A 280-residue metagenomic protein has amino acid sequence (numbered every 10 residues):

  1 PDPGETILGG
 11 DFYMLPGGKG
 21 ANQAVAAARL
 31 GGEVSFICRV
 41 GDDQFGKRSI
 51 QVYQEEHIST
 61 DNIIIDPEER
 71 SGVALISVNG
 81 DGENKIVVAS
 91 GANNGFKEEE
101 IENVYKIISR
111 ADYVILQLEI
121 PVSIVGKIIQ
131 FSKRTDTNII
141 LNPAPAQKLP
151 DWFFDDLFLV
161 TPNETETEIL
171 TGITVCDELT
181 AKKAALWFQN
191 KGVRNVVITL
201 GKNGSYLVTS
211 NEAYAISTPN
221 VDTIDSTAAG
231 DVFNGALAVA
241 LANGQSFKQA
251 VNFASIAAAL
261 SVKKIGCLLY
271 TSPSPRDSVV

Functional and structural regions predicted by a protein language model:
P1-I58, S217, T223-I224, I265: Glycine-rich phosphate/adenosyl-contacting loop at the front of the ribokinase-like
Y13, I37-D42, T60-S71, N142-A144 (+1 more regions): Beta-strand->loop->alpha-helix junctions that form or flank phosphate-binding loops in nucleotide-handling enzymes
A24-A26, G32, E168-I169, I224-F247 (+1 more regions): Short, small-residue alpha-helix embedded
R39, D61, I65-D66, I76-Y113 (+1 more regions): Conserved phosphate-binding/catalytic loop of the ribokinase/pfkB sugar-kinase fold
I129-A213: Conserved phosphate/ATP/ADP-binding segment of small-molecule kinases
Y270-P275: Conserved small/polar residues in nucleotide/adenosyl-binding loops
